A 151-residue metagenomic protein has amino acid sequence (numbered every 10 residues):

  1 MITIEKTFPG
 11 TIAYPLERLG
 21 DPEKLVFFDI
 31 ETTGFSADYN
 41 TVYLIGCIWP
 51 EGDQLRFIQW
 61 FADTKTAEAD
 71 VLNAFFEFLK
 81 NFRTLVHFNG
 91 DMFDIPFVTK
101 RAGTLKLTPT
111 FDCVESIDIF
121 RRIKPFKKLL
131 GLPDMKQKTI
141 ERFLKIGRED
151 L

Functional and structural regions predicted by a protein language model:
M1-E23: N-terminal accessory regions of nucleic-acid-interacting proteins
P22, N40-G46, G52-R56, D91-L151: Metal-dependent phosphoesterase core characteristic of DEDDh/y 3'-5' exonuclease domains
P22-K24, F82-R83: Short coil/turn segments at beta-strand junctions that form active-site/ligand-binding loops
K24-T33: Two-metal-ion RNase H-like nuclease active-site motif
G34-D38: Short glycine/serine/proline-enriched coil/turn segments at secondary-structure junctions
R56-F76: Nucleic-acid-processing active sites and adjacent nucleic-acid-binding tracks, predominantly divalent metal-dependent
T84-N89: Short glycine-rich phosphate-binding loop at a beta-alpha junction
